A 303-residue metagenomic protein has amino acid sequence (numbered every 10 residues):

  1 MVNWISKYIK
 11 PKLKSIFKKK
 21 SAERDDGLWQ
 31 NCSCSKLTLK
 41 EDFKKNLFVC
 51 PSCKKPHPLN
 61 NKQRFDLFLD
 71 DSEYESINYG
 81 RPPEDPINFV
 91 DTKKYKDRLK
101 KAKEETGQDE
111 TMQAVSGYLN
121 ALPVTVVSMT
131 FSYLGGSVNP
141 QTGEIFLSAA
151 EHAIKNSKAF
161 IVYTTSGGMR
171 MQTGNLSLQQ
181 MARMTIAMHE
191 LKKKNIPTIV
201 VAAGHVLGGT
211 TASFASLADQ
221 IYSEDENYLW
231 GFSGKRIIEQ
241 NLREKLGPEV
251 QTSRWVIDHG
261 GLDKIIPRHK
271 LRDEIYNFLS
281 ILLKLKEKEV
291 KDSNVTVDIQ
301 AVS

Functional and structural regions predicted by a protein language model:
M1-Q108, S116-L119, F278-S303: Intrinsically disordered, low-complexity segments enriched in small/flexible residues
G27, K45, N60-Q63, Q141 (+3 more regions): Conserved active-site and cofactor/substrate-binding residues in soluble primary-metabolism enzymes
N31, M112, V126-S128, I161-Y163 (+2 more regions): Structural motif
S33, L99, S128-S137: Short, basic, glycine/proline-bearing loop/turn elements
K100-K101, E105-T111, G136-E151: Glycine-rich anion/phosphate-binding loops
E104, A114-S116, A150-E151, H189 (+2 more regions): A generic local secondary-structure boundary/capping motif
G117-T130, I145-R170: A structural preference for short, pocket-lining loop segments at secondary-structure junctions
S166-E287: Conserved catalytic cores of soluble enzyme domains, especially glycine-rich substrate-binding beta-alpha loops
